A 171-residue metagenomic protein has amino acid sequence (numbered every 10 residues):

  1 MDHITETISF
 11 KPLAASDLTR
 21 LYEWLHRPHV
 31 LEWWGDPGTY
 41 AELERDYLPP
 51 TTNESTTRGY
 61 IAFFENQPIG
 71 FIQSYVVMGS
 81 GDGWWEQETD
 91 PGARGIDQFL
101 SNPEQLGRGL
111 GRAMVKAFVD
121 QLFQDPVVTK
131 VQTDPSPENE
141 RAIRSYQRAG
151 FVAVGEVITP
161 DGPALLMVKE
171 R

Functional and structural regions predicted by a protein language model:
I8-E23: A short beta-loop-alpha structural element at the N-terminal edge of CoA-dependent acyl/N-acetyltransferase catalytic
H29-L48: Conserved GNAT-fold acetyl-CoA-binding loop/helix
R45-Q105, Q121: Acetyl-CoA-dependent GNAT
Q105, G109-F118: Conserved acetyl-CoA pyrophosphate-binding loop and the N-cap/start of the following alpha-helix in GNAT-like
R112-A113, P137-G155: Conserved active-site alpha-helix within GNAT-family acetyltransferase domains
V115-F123, Q147: A conserved short alpha-helix in the GNAT/GCN5 acetyltransferase fold that borders and helps form the acetyl-CoA
L122-D134: Conserved GNAT acetyl-CoA-binding A-motif
Q132-I143, T159-P163, E170: Conserved beta-strand-loop-alpha-helix junction that forms the acyl-donor binding cleft
